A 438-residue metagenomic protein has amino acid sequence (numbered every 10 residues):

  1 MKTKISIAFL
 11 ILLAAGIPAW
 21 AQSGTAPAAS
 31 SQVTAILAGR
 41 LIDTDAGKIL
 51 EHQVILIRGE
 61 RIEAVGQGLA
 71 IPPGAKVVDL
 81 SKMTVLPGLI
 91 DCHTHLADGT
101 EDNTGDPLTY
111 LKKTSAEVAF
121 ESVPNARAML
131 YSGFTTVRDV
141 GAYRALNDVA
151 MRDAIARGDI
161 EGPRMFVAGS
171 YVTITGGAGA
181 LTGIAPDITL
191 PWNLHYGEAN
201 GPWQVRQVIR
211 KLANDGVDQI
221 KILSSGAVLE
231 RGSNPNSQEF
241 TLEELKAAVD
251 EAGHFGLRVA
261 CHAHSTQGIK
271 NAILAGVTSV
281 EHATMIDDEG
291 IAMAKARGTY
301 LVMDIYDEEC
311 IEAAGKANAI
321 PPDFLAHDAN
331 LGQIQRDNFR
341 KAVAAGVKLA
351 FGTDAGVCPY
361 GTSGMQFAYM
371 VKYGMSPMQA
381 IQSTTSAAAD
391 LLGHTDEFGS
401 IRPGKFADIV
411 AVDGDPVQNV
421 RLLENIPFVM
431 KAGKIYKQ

Functional and structural regions predicted by a protein language model:
S6-P18: Bacterial N-terminal signal peptides
G24-P27, L41, A46-L86: Histidine-rich, glycine-flanked metal-binding segment
M83-D153, R157-D159, T175-G179, E243 (+2 more regions): Metal-associated gating/positioning segment near the N- to mid-region
A97-V118, T175-L194, V228-L242, R297-G332: Active-site gating loops and adjacent loop-to-helix segments of metal-dependent hydrolytic enzymes
T100-T104, D148, G177-A178, E230-G232 (+6 more regions): Histidine/acidic-residue-rich catalytic or RNA/ligand-binding cores of hydrolases and nuclease-related proteins
L108-Y110, H254, R258, P322-D323 (+1 more regions): His/Asp/Glu-enriched, well-ordered alpha-helical/loop segment that forms or immediately abuts the divalent-metal
E121-D148, E161-Y171, V217-E230, R258 (+2 more regions): Divalent metal-dependent hydrolysis catalytic cores, especially in the metallo-beta-lactamase
A150, W203-L301, A329-L349, D396: Histidine/acidic residue-rich metal-binding segments in metalloenzymes
